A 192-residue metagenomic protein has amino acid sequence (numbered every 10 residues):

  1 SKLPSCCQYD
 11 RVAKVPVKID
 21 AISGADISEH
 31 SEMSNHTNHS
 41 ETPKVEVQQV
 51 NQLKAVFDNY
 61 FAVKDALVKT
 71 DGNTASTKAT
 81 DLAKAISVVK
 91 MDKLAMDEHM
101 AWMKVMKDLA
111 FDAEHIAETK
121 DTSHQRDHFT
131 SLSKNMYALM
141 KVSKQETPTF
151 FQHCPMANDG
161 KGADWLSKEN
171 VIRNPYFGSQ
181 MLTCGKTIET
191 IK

Functional and structural regions predicted by a protein language model:
S1-K192: Intrinsically disordered, low-complexity terminal tails/loops enriched in metal-binding residues
